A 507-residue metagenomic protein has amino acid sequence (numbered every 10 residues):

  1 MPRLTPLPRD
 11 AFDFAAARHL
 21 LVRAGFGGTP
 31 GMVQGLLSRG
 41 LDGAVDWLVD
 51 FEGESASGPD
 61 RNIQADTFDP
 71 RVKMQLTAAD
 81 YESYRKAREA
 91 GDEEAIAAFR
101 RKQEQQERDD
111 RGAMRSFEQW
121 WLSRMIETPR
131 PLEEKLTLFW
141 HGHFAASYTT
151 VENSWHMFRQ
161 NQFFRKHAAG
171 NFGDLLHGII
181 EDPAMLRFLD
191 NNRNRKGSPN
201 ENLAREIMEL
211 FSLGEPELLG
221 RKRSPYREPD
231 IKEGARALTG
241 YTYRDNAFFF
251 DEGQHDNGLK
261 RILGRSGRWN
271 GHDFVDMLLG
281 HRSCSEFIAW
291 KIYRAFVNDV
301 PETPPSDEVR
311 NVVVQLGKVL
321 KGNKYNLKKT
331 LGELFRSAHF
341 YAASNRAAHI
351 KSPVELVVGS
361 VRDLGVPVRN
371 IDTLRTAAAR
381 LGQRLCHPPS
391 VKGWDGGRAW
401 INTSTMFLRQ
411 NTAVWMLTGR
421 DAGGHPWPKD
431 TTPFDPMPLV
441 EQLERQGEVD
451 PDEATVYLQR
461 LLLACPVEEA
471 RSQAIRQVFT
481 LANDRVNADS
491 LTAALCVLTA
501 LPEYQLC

Functional and structural regions predicted by a protein language model:
P2-D13, R18-P30, F51, R71 (+4 more regions): Flexible, low-complexity segments enriched for small/polar residues
P2-R3, R85-G91, A95-Q103, M114-W121 (+1 more regions): Active-site substrate-binding loop specific to GH73 endo-beta-N-acetylglucosaminidase modules in bacterial autolysins
D10, R111, P129, S224 (+1 more regions): Aromatic-acidic/polar surface patches that form glycan- and anion
A15-R23, D109-R111, P199-N202, E206 (+2 more regions): Short, compositionally biased low-complexity segments
G28-H143, S147-H167: N-terminal accessory alpha/beta regions
L36-L37, L48-V49, R88, I126 (+8 more regions): Hydrophobic residues in alpha-helical segments
